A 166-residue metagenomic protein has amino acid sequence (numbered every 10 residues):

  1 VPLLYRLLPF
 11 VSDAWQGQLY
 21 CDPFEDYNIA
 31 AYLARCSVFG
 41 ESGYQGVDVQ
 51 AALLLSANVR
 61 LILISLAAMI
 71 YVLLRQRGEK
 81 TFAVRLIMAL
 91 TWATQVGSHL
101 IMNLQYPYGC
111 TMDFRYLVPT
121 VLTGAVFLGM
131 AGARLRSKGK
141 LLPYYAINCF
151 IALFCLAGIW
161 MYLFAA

Functional and structural regions predicted by a protein language model:
V1-L73, E79-Q95, Q105: Lumenal/periplasmic acceptor-binding loop at the mouth of the active site in multi-pass, GT-C-fold membrane enzymes
Q50-L54, H99-V118, A165: Membrane-interface catalytic loops of GT-C/OST-like multi-pass glycosylation enzymes that act
L54, K80-R85, D113-Y116, S137-I147: Membrane-interface helix-boundary signature
R60-A67, L90-I101, T120, A146-A157: Lipid-exposed faces of alpha-helical membrane segments in multi-pass integral membrane proteins
M69-L73, V96, L100, A131-L135 (+1 more regions): Hydrophobic membrane-targeting alpha-helices
Q76-R77, L104, Y108, L135-G139 (+1 more regions): Membrane-interface elements of multi-pass transporters and channels
A89, G132-A166: Signature aromatic-anchored transmembrane alpha helix within multi-pass, membrane-resident enzymes that catalyze glycan
C110-G132: Hydrophobic/aromatic-rich transmembrane helices and adjacent perimembrane loops
